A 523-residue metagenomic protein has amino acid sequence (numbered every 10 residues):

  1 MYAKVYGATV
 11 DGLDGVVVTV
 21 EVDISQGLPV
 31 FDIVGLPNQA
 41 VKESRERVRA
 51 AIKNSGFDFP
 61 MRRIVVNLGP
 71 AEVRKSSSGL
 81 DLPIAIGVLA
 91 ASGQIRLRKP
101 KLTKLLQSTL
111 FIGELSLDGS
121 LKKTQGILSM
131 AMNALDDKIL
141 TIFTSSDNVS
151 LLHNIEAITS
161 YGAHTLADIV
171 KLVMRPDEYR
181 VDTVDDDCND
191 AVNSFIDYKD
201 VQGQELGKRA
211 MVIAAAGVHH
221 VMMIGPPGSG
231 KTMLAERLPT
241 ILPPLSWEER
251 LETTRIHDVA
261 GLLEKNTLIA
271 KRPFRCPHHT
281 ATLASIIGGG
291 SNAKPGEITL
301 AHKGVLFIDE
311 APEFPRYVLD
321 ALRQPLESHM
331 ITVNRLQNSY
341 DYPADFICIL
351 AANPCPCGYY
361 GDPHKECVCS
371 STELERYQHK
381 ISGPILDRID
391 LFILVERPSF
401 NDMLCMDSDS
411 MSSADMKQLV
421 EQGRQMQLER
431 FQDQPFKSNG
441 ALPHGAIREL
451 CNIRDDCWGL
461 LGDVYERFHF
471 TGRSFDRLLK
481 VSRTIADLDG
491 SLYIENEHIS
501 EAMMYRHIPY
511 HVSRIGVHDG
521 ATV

Functional and structural regions predicted by a protein language model:
M1-M222, S229, N334, F475 (+1 more regions): Peripheral, non-AAA+ core regions of ATP-driven protein-machinery
A40-R45, P60, N67-S77, N292-A293 (+1 more regions): Basic, amphipathic alpha-helical bundle interface domains used for macromolecular binding and assembly
F59-R62, L105-L106, D136-K138, E156 (+8 more regions): Short loop/turn elements that form and flank the Walker-type P-loop nucleotide-binding site in RecA-like NTPase cores
D118, I308-P315, G358: Catalytic P-loop NTPase motifs of RecA-like helicase/translocase cores
V212, T267-L268, P273, A284-L306 (+1 more regions): Conserved alpha-helical scaffold flanking the Walker A/P-loop in AAA+ ATPase domains
M223-L262, S328: Walker A/P-loop
G225, G288, E310: The Walker A (P-loop) glycine that initiates the GxxxxGKT/S ATP-binding motif of P-loop NTPases
K303, D309-E310, A321: Walker B catalytic acidic pair
